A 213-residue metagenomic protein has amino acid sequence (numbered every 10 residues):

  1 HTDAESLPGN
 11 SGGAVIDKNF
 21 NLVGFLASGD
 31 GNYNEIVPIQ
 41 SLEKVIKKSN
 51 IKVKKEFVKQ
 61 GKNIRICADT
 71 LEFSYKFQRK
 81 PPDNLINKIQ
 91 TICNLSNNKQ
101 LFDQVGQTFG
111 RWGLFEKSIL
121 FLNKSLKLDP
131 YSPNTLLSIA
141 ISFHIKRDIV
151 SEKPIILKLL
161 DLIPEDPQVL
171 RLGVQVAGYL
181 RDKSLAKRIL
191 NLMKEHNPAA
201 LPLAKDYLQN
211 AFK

Functional and structural regions predicted by a protein language model:
E5-F25: Catalytic nucleophile loop of clan PA
L22-T91: C-terminal cap/linker of serine protease catalytic domains
T91-I92, K124-S125, K158-L159, L192-M193: Canonical positions in the second alpha-helix
S96-N97, P130, P164, P198-A199: Short coil turns that delineate tetratricopeptide repeat
Q100, N134, Q168, P202-L203: Start-of-helix register in tetratricopeptide repeats
Q104, S138, L172, D206-Y207: Canonical tetratricopeptide repeat
R111, I145-K146, Y179, N210: Register position in tetratricopeptide repeats
